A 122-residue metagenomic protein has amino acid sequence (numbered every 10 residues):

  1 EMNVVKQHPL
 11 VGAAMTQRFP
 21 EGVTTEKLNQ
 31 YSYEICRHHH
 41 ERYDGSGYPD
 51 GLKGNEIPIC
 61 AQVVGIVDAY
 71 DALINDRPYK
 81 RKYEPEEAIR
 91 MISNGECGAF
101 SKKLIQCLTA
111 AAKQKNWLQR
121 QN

Functional and structural regions predicted by a protein language model:
E1-N122: Histidine- and acidic-residue-rich, metal-dependent catalytic cores
